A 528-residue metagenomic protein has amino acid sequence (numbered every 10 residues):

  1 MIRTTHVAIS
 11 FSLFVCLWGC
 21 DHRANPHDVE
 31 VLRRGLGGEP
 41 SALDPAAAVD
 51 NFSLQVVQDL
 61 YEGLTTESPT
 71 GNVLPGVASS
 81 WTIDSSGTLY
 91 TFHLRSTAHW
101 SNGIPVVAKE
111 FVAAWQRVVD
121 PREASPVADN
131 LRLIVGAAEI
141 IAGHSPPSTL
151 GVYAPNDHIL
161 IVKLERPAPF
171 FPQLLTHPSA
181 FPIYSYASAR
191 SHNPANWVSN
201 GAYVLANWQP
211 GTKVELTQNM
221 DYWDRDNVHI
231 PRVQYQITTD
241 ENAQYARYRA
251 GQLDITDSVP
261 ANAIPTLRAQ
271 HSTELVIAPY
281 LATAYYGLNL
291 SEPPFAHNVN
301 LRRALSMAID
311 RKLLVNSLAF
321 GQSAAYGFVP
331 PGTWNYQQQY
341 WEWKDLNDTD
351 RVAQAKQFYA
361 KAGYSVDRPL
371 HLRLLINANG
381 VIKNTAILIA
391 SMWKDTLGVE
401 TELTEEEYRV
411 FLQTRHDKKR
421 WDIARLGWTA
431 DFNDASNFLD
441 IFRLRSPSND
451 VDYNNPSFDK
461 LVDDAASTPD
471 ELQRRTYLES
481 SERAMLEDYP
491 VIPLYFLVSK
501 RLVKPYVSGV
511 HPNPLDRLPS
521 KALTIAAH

Functional and structural regions predicted by a protein language model:
D21, V152-Y153, V315, D348-T349 (+4 more regions): Extracytoplasmic/peripheral linker and loop segments enriched in polar/acidic and small residues with frequent Thr/Pro
R23, R34, P210, V352 (+4 more regions): Ligand/substrate-recognition segments at binding pockets and active sites
G35-S86, Q116, N196-S199: N-terminal lobe/hinge region of extracytoplasmic solute-binding protein
V107-A114, D157-K163, G201-A202, I230-R232 (+5 more regions): Alpha-helical secondary-structure segments
V135, G143-L150, D157-H158, K163-Q234 (+4 more regions): Gly/Pro-rich hinge or "lid" segments in bacterial periplasmic/extracellular proteins
A206-T217, Q234-E292, N316: Extracellular/periplasmic solute-recognition and catalytic clefts
S323-K361, N379-N384: Structural transition elements
R501-H528: Long beta-strand-rich cores associated with HINT superfamily self-processing modules
